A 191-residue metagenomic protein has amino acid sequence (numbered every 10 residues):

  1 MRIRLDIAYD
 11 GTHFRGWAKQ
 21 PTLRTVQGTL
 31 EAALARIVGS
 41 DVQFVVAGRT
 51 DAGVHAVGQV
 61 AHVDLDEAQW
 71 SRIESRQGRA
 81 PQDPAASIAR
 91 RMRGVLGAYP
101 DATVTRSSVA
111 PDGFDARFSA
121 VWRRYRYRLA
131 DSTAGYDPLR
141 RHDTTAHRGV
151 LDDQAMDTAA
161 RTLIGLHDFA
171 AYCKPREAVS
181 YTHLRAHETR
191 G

Functional and structural regions predicted by a protein language model:
M1-E188: Structured-RNA-binding interfaces characteristic of tRNA pseudouridine synthases
